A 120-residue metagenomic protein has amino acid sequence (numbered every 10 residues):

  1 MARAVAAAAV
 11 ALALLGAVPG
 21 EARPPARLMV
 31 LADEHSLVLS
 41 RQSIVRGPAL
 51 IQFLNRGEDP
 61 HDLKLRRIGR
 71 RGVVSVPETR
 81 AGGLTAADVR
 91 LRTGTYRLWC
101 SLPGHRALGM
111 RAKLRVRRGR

Functional and structural regions predicted by a protein language model:
M1-A4: Actinobacteria-biased recognition of intrinsically disordered, low-complexity terminal regions
A6-G16: Bacterial N-terminal signal peptides
A17-A22: Boundary at the C-terminal end of the N-terminal hydrophobic targeting segment
R23-A32, S36, T79-R120: Extracellular/periplasmic metallocenter environments
S40-D59, A86-W99: Beta-strand cores of secreted/periplasmic/IMS beta-sandwich domains, seen most often in copper-related folds
L65-R67: Conserved aromatic beta-strand anchor motif in extracellular beta-sandwich/beta-rich domains
R70-P77: Surface-exposed loop/edge segments in extracytoplasmic proteins
